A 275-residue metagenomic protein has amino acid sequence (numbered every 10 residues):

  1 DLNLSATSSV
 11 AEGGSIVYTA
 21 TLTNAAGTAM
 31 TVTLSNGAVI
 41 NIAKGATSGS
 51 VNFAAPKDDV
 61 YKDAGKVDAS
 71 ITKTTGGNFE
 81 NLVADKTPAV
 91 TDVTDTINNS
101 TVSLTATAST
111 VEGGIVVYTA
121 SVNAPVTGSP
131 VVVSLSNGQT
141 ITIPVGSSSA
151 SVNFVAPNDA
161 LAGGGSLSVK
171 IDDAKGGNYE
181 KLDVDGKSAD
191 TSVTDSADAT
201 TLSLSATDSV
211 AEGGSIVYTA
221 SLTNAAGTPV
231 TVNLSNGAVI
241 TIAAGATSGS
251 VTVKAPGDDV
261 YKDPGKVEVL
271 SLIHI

Functional and structural regions predicted by a protein language model:
D1-S5, N99-T105, D198-S205: Proline-enriched interdomain boundary motifs that mark the N-terminal boundary and often initiate the first structured
S8-G14, A108-G114, D208-G214: Short, solvent-exposed loop/linker segments at the N-terminal edge of repeated beta-sheet extracellular domains
A25-A29, P125-P130, A225-P229: Extracellular acidic loop/turn motifs
N41-N52, P56, T142-P157, T241-G249 (+1 more regions): Short proline/glycine- and polar residue-rich coil/turn motifs
K57-D68, N158-L167, G257-E268: Short glycine/proline/serine/threonine-rich loop/turn segments at secondary-structure transition edges
T75-T87, K175-K187: Beta-sandwich strand segments
V90-I97, T191-A197: Interdomain boundary/hinge segments at the C-termini of tandem beta-sandwich modules
I273-I275: Conserved small/polar residues in nucleotide/adenosyl-binding loops
